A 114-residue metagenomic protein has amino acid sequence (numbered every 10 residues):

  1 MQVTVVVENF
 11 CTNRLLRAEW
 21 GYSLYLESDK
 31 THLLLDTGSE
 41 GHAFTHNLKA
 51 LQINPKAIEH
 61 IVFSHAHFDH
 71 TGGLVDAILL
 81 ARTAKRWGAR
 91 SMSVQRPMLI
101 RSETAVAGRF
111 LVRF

Functional and structural regions predicted by a protein language model:
M1, N9, D76, Q95: Extended interaction regions within the primary functional domain
Q2-L51: Conserved beta-strand hairpin/beta-sheet module of binuclear metal-dependent hydrolase folds, prominently
V7-N9, R90, P97: Residues at the C-termini of beta-strands that transition into short coil/loop
N9-T12, H32, E59-I61, L74 (+1 more regions): A generic structural micro-environment signature that highlights single residues at secondary-structure boundaries
A18, L35, K85, E103-A105 (+1 more regions): Generic detector of intrinsically disordered, low-complexity, polar/charged segments
Y22-L26, I53-K56, L80-R82, A107 (+1 more regions): Short, low-complexity, polar/charged sequence segments that are solvent-exposed and flexible
H42-V94: Active-site metal-binding motif and surrounding structural segment of the metallo-beta-lactamase
M92-F114: Metallo-beta-lactamase
